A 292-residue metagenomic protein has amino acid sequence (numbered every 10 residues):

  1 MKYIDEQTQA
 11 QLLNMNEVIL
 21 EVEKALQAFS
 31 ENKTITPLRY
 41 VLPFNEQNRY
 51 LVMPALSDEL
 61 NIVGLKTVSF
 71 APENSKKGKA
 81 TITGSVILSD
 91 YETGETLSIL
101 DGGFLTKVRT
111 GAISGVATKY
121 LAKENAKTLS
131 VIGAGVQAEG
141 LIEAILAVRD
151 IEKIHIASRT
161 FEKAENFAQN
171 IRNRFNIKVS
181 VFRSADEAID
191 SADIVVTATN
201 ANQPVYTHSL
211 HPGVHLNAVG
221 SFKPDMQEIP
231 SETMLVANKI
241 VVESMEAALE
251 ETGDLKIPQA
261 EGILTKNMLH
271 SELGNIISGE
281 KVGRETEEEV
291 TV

Functional and structural regions predicted by a protein language model:
M1-K107, G115, N125, S271: N-terminal ligand-binding/catalytic initiation module
Q7-T8, D225-V292: Adenosine-phosphate binding glycine-rich loop
L121-T128, D150, H211-P212: Short helix-loop-beta connector
A134-G135: Glycine-rich Rossmann-fold phosphate-binding loop(s) that bind the pyrophosphate of adenine dinucleotide cofactors
A147-R174: NAD(P)-binding Rossmann-fold cofactor-contacting core
F175-A192, Y206-H208: Short acidic low-complexity segments
D190-S191, H211-P212, V236: Alpha-helix C-terminal capping/helix-to-coil transition sites in glycosyltransferase folds
N200-H215, E228-S231: Rossmann-fold NAD(P) dinucleotide-binding segment
